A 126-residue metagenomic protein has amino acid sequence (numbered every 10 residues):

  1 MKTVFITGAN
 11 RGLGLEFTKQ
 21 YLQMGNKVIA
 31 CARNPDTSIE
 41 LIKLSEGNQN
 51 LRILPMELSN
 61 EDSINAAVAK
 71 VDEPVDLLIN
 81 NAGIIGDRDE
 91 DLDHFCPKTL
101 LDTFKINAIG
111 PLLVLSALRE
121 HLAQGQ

Functional and structural regions predicted by a protein language model:
T3-I6, L78-I79: Conserved hydrophobic beta-strands of the Rossmann-like cofactor-binding core in SDR/related NAD(P)H-dependent
N10, G14-K19: N-terminal Rossmann NAD(P)H-binding glycine-rich loop of SDR-like oxidoreductase domains
M24-E40: Conserved glycine-rich Rossmann-like NAD(P)H-binding loop of the short-chain dehydrogenase/reductase
S45-D62: Rossmann-fold cofactor-recognition segment
E57-P74: Conserved Rossmann-fold cofactor-binding substructure of NAD(P)-dependent oxidoreductases
I85-L101: Conserved mid-core segment of classical short-chain dehydrogenase/reductases
V114-L118, L122: Hydrophobic positions on the long internal alpha-helix of Rossmann-like NAD(P)-dependent oxidoreductase domains
